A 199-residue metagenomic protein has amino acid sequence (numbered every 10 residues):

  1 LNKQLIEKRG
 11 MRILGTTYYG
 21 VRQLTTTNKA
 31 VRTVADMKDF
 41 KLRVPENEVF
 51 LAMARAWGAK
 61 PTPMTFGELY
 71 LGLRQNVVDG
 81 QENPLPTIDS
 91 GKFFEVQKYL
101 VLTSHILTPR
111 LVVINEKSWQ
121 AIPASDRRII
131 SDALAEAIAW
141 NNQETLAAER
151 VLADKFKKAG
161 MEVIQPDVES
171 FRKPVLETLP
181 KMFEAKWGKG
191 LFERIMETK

Functional and structural regions predicted by a protein language model:
K3-K199: N-terminal secretory/targeting leader peptides
